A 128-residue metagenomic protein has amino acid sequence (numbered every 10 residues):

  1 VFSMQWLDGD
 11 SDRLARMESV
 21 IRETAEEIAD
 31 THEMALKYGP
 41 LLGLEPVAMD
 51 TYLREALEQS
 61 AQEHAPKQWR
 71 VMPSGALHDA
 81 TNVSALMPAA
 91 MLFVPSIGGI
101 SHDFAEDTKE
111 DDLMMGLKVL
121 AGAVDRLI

Functional and structural regions predicted by a protein language model:
V1, R13, M17-T24, M49-L57 (+3 more regions): General structural feature for long, well-ordered alpha-helical segments within catalytic domains of soluble enzymes
V1-S19, E26-A29, L36-G43: Midchain, well-structured core segments that form catalytic/ion-binding scaffolds
L7, T24-H32, S60-H64, A123-L127: Change "in soluble alpha/beta enzymes" to "in soluble alpha/beta proteins
D12-R13, E18-T24, K67, V94-I128: His/Asp/Glu-rich mid-to-C-terminal helical/loop segments that flank catalytic regions of hydrolases
A35-P95: Active-site-adjacent substrate-binding region of metalloamidase/peptidase-like peptide-processing proteins
